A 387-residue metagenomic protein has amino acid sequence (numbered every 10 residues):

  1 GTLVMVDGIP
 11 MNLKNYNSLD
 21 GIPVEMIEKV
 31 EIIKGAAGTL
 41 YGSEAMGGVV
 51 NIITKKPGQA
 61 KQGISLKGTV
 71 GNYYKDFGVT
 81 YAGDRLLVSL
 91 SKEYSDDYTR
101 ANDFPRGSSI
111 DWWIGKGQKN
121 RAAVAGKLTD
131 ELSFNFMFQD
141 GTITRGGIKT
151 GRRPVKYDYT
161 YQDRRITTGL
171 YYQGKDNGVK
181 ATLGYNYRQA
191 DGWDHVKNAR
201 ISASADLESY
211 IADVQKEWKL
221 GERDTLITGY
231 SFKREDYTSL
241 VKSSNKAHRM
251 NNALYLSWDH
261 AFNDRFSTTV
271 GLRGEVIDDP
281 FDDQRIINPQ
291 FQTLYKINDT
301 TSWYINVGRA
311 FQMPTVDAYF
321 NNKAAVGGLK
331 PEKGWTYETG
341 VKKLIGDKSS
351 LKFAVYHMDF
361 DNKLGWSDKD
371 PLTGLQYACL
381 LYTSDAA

Functional and structural regions predicted by a protein language model:
V4-V6, N17-S18, I32, L40 (+1 more regions): N-terminal periplasmic accessory domains that precede and gate Gram-negative outer-membrane beta-barrel machines
I9-K34, T373: Short acidic/polar hinge/loop motifs at secondary-structure boundaries that mediate gating or recognition
N17, Y98-G107, T144-R153, D191-R200 (+4 more regions): Outer-membrane beta-barrel translocator domains and adjoining extracellular loop/strand segments of Gram-negative
L19-G21, T69-G71, R106-N120, K156-R164 (+5 more regions): Replace "Gram-negative outer membrane beta-barrel proteins" with "bacterial and organellar outer membrane beta-barrel
T39, V79-Y161: Periplasmic-side early beta-strands and strand-to-turn transitions of outer-membrane beta-barrels
K55-T80, W112-G115: Short strand-turn segments of transmembrane beta-barrel domains in outer membranes, especially the first one or two
L87, K127-G141, T160-D283, P289 (+2 more regions): Face-selective signature of the C-terminal outer-membrane beta-barrel domain
P154-K175, A205, D282, K296 (+3 more regions): Outer-membrane beta-barrel signature, preferentially recognizing the C-terminal barrel domain of Gram-negative
